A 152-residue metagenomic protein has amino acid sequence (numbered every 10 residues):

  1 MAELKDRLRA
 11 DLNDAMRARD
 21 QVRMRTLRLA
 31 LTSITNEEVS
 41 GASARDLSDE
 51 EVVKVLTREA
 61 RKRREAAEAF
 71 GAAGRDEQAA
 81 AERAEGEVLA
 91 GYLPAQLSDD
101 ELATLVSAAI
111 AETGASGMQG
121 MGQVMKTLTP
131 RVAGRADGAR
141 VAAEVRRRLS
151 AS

Functional and structural regions predicted by a protein language model:
M1-S152: Charged, compositionally biased, marginally structured helical/coil segments
